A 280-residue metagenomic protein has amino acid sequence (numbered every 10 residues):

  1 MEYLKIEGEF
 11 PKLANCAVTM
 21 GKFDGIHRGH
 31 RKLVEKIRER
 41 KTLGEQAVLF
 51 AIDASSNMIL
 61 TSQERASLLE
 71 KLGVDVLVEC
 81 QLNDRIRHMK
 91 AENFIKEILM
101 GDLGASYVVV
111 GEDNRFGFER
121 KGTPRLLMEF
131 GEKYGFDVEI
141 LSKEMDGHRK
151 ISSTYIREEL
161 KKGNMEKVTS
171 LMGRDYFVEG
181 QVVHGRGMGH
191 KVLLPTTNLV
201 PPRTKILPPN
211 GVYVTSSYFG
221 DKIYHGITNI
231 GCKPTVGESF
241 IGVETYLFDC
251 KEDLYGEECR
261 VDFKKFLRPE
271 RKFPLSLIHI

Functional and structural regions predicted by a protein language model:
E2-G8: Short acidic-hydrophobic, aromatic-tinged amphipathic segments that line or gate anion-handling sites
G8-Q63, S67: N-terminal catalytic cores of NTP/NDP-binding nucleotidyl/phosphoryl-transfer enzymes
T19-G21, L49-I52, V78-Q81, Y107-E112 (+1 more regions): Short beta-strands and strand-loop turn motifs
H27, L69, V108, V168 (+2 more regions): Residue-level signal for inorganic ion chemistry
A47-G101: Active-site-proximal cofactor/substrate-binding loop regions of enzyme domains
H88-P195, P274: Classical nucleotidyltransferase
G185-L277: Phosphate/ribose-recognition catalytic cores of enzymes acting on nucleotide-derived substrates
